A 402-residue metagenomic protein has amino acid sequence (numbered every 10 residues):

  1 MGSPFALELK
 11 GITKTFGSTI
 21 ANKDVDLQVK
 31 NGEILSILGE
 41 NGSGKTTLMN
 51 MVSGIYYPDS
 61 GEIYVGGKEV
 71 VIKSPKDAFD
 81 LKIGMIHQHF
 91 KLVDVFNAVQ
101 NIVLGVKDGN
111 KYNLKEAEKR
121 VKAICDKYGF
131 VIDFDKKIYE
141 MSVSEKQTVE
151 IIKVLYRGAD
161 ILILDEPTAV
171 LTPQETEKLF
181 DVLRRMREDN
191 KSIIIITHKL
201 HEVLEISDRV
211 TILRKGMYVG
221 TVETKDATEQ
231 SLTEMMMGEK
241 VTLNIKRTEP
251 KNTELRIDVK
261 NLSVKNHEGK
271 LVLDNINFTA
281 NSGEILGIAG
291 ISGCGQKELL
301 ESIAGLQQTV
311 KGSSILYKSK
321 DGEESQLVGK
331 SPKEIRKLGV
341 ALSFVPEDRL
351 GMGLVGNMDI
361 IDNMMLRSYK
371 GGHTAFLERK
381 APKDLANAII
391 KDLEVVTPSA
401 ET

Functional and structural regions predicted by a protein language model:
G2-T402: Glycine-rich phosphate-binding loops of nucleotide-dependent enzymes
